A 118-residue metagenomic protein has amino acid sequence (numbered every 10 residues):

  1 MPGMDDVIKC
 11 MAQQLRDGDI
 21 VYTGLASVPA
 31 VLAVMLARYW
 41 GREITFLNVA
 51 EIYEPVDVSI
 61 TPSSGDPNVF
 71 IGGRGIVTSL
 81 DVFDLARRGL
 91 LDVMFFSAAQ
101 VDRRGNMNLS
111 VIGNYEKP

Functional and structural regions predicted by a protein language model:
M1-G72: N-terminal active-site beta-alpha-beta segment that forms phosphate/nucleotide-binding and substrate-recognition loops
S59-P118: Conserved phosphate- and dinucleotide-binding cores of soluble alpha/beta proteins, encompassing both enzyme active
